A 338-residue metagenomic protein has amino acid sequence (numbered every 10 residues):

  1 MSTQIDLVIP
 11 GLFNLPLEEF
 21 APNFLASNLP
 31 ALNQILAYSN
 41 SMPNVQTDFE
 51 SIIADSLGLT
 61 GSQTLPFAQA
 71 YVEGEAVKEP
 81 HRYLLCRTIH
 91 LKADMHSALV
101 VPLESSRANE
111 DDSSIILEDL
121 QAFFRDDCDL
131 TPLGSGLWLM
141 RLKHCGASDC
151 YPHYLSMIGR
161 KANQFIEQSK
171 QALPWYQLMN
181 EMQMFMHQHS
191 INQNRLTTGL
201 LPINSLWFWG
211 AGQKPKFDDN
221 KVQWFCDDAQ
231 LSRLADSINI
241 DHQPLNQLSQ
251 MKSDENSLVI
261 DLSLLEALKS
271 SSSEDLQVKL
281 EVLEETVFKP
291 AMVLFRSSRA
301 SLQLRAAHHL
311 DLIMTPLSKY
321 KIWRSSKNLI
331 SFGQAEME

Functional and structural regions predicted by a protein language model:
M1-N23, M337: Short, extreme N-terminal leader segments that mark the start of a protein/domain
F20-D112, D119: An N-terminal, globular interaction/scaffold subdomain
N28, E110-E118, L178, M182 (+1 more regions): Well-ordered, non-membrane alpha-helical segments in soluble/globular domains
P102, F124, L268-S271: Extended, helix-rich structural scaffolds rather than catalytic motifs
S105-P132, H189-L200, S205: Extended, Lys/Arg-enriched charged tracts that mediate electrostatic binding to polyanionic substrates
G134-D149: Glycine-rich, mobile lid/loop segments that gate access to catalytic sites or pores
C145-F217: Loop-centered beta-sheet repeat module
Q223-E338: C-terminal structured domains
